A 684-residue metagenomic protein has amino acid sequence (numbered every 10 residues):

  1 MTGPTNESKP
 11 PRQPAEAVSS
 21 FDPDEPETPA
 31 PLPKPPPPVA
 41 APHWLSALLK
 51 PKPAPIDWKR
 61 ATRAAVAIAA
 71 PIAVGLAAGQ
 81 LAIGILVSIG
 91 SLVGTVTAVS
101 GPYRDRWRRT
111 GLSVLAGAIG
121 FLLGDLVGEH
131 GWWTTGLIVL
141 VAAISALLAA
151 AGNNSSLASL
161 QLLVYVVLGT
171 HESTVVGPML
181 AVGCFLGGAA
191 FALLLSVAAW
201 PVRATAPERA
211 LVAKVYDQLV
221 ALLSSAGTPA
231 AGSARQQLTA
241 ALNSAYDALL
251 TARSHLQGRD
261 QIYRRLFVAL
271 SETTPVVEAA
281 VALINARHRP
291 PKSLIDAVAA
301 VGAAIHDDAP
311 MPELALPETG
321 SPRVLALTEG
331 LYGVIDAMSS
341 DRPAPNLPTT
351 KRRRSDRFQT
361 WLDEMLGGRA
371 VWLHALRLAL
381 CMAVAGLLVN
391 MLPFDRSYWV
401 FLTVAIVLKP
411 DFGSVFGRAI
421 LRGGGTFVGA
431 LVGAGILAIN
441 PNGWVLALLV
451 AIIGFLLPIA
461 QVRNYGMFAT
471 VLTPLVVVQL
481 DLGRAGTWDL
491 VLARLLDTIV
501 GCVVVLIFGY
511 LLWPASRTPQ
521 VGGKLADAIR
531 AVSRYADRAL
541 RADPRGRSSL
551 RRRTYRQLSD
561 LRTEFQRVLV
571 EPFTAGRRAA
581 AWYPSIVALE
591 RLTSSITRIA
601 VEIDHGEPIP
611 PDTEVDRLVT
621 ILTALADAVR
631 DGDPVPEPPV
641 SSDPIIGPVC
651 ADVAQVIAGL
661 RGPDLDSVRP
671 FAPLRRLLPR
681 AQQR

Functional and structural regions predicted by a protein language model:
T2-A190, T319-T470, G483-I499, V503 (+6 more regions): Alpha-helical transmembrane segments and their membrane-interface boundaries that form or gate the permeation pathway
T2-A65, A69, A73, A77 (+6 more regions): Long, hydrophobic alpha-helical segments that serve as membrane-spanning/inserting helices
A189-R209, F508-P519: Transmembrane signal-anchor/signal-peptide helices with a preference for the extracytoplasmic
P474-L480, T498-V503, P519-R553, Q557: Cytosolic/matrix-facing juxtamembrane and C-terminal tails of multi-pass cellular membrane proteins
